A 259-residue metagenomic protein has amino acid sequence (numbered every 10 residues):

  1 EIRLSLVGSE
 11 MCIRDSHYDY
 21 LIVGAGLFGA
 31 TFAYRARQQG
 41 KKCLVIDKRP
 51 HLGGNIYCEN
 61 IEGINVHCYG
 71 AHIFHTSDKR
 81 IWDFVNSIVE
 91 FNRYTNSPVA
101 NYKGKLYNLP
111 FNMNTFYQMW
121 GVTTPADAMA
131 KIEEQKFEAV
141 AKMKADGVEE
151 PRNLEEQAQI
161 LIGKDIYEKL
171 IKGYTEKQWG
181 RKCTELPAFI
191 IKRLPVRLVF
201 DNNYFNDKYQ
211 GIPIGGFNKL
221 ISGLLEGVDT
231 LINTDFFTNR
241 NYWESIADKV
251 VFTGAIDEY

Functional and structural regions predicted by a protein language model:
E1-I13: Single conserved hydrophobic/aromatic residue that forms the stacking wall/gate of nucleotide- or nucleobase-binding
Y18-V45: N-terminal Rossmann-like FAD-binding beta1-loop-alpha1 element of flavoenzymes
L27-F28, P50-G53, N114, E176-K177 (+2 more regions): Short, solvent-exposed loop/turn segments at secondary-structure junctions
R37-E62: Glycine-rich FAD pyrophosphate-binding loop
G53-G54, I64-H67, N233-Y259: Central helical "cap/lid" subdomain
E59-F84: N-terminal glycine-rich dinucleotide-binding loop that anchors FAD/FMN and/or NAD(P) in oxidoreductases
I81-K103, I166-K169: A short alpha-helix-loop-beta-strand transition element characteristic of N-terminal alpha/beta dinucleotide-binding
A100-Y107, M113-K249: Active-site/ligand-binding neighborhood in enzyme catalytic cores
